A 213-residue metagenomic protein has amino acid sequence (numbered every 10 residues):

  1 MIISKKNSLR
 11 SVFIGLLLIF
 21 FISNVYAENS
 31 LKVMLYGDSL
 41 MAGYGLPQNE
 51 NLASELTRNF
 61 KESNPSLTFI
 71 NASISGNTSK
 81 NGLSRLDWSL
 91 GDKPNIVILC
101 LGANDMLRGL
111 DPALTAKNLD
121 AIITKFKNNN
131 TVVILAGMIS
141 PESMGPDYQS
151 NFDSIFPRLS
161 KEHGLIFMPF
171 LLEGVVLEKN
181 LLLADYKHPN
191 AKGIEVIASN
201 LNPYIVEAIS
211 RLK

Functional and structural regions predicted by a protein language model:
I2-F13: Bacterial N-terminal signal peptides that target proteins for export
I14-G15, V25: Cleavable N-terminal signal peptides
Y26-S75, R85-K93: Serine-esterase "nucleophile elbow" of acetyl-processing enzymes
E28, P65, N81-K213: Alpha-helical cap/lid subdomain in secreted, periplasmic, or secretory-pathway luminal O-acyl-processing enzymes
S39, G45-P47, S75-T78, N104 (+2 more regions): Gly/Ser/Thr-rich beta-alpha loop segments that engage phosphate groups in nucleotides
N51, T78, N190: Residue-level signal for threonine
